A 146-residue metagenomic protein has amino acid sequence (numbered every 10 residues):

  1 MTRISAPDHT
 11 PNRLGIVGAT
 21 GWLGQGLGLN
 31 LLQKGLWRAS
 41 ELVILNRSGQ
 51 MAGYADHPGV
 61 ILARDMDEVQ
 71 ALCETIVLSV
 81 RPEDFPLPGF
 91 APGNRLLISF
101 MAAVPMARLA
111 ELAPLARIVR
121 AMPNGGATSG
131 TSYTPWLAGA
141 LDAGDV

Functional and structural regions predicted by a protein language model:
M1-H9: A short, basic/flexible loop-to-alpha-helix module at the beginning of a structural domain
H9-T10, A71: Structured catalytic/translocation cores of nucleotide/phosphate-coupled proteins
L14-W22: Conserved N-terminal Rossmann-fold NAD(P)-binding element of oxidoreductases
W22, L27-L29, V43, G49-M51 (+2 more regions): Rossmann-like NAD(P)(H) cofactor-binding subdomain of soluble oxidoreductases
G35: Short, acidic, metal-binding catalytic loop of nucleotide-sugar glycosyltransferases
R38-E41: Short acidic capping loops at alpha-helix termini that bridge into adjacent secondary structure
L141-D145: Short helix-loop capping/hinge motifs at secondary-structure junctions, enriched in acidic/polar residues
